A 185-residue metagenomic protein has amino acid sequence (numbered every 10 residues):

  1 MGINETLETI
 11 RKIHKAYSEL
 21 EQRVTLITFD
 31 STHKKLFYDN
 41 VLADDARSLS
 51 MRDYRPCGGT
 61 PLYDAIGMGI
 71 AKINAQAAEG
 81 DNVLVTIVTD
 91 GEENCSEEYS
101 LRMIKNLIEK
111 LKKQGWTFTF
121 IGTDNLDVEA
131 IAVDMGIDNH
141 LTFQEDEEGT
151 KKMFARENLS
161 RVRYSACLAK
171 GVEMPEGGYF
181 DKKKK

Functional and structural regions predicted by a protein language model:
M1-K185: Acidic, low-complexity intrinsically disordered regions
